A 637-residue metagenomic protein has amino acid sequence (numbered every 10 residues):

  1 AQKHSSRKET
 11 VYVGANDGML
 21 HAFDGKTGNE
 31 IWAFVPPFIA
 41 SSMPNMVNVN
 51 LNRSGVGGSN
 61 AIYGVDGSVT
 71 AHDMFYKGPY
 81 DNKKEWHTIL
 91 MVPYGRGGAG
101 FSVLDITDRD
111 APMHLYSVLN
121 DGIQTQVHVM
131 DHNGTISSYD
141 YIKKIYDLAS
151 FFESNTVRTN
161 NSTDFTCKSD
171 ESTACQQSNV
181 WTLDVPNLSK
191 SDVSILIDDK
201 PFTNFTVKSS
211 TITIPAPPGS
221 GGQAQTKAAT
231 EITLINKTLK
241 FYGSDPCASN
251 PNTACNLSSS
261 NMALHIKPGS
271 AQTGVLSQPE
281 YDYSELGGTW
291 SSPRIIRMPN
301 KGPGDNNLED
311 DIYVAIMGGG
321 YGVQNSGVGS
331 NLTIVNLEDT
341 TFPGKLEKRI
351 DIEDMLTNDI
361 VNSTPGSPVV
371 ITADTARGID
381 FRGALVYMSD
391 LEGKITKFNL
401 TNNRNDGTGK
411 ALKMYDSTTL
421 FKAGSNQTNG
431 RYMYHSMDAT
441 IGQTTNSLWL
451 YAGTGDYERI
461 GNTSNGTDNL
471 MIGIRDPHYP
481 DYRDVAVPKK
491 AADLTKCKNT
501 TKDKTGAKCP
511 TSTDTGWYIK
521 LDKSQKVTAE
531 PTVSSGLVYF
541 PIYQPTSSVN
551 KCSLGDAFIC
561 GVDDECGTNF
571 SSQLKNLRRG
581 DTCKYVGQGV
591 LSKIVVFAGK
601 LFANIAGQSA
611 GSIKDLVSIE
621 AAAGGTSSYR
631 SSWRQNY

Functional and structural regions predicted by a protein language model:
A1-Q176, V180-T182, T206-T211, Q223 (+3 more regions): A fold-level detector for beta-propeller and closely related beta-sheet-rich head/sensor domains
Y139, F151-F152, V193, I214 (+1 more regions): Surface-exposed, low-hydrophobicity segments enriched in Gly/Pro/acidic/Ser residues that characterize the mature
W181-V185, F241: Exposed aromatic-hydrophobic patches
V185-S191: Short proline/glycine-enriched turn/loop motifs at strand-loop junctions of beta-rich domains
D192-I195, L601: Short polybasic amphipathic segments
I197-D199: Short strand-turn-strand beta-turns centered on an Asx-Gly dipeptide
I212-S277: Surface-exposed interaction regions enriched in Ser/Thr/Asp/Glu that occur as long low-complexity tracts or repetitive
